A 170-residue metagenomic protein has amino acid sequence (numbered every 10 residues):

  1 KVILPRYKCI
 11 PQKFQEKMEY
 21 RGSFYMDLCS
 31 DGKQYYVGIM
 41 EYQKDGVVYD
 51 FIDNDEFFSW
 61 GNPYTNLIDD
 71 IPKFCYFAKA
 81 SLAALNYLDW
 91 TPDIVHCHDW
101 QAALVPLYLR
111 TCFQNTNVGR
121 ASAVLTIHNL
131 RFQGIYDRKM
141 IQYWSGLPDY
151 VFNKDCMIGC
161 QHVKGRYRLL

Functional and structural regions predicted by a protein language model:
K1-L170: Catalytic cores of nucleotide-sugar-dependent glycosyltransferases that transfer UDP/GDP/TDP-activated
